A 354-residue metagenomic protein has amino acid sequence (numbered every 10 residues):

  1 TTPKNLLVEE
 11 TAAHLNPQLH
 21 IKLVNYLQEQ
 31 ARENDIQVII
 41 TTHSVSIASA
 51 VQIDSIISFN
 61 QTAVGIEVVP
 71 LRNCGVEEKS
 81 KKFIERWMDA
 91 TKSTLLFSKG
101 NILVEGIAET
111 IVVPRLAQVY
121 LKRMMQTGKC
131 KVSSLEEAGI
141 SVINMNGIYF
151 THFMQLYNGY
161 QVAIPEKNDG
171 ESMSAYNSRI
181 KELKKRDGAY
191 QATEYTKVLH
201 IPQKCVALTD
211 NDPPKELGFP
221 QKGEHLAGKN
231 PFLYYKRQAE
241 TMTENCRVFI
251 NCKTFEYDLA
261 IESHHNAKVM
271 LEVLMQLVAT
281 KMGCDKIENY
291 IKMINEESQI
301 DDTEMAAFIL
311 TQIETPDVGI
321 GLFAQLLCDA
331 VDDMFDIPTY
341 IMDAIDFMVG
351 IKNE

Functional and structural regions predicted by a protein language model:
T1-T94, T110-I111, F323, D332-E354: Switch/communication elements of ASCE P-loop NTPase nucleotide-binding domains
N5, Q37-I39, N101, S141 (+2 more regions): A structural signal for isolated positions on well-ordered beta-strands in alpha/beta enzyme cores
A12-H14, V76-E77, G139-I140, K215-G218 (+1 more regions): Short, basic, glycine/proline-bearing loop/turn elements
R32, A48-A50, D54-T209: RecA-like P-loop NTPase motor core
T41-H43, H152-L156, M173-S174, K181-T193 (+2 more regions): Short alpha-helical segments and helix-capping/turn motifs at coil-helix boundaries
S44, A108-E109, P213, F255: Alpha-helix capping/helix-boundary segments
H200-T311: Activity-critical C-terminal alpha-helical subdomain
E240, I287-E354: Terminal low-complexity/disordered tails
